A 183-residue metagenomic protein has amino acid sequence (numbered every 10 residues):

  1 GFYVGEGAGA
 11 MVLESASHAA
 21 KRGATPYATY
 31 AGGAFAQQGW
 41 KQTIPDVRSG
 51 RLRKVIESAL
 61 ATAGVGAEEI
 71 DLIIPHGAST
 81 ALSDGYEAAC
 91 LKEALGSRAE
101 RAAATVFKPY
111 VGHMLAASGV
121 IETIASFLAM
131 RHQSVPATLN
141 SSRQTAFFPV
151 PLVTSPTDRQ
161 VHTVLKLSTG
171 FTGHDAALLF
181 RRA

Functional and structural regions predicted by a protein language model:
G1-A63, D71-L72: Condensing-enzyme catalytic core mediating Claisen C-C bond formation in acyl metabolism
G9-V12, D175-L179: Short beta-strand scaffold segments in enzyme catalytic cores
A16-A28, R53-E69, A89-Y110, S118-F171 (+1 more regions): Structural signature of cysteine-dependent C-C bond-forming condensing enzymes
H18, K41, H76, H113 (+1 more regions): Histidine-centered active-site/metal-ligand motif
G33, D71-A81, F107-M114: A short beta-alpha structural unit
Q37, A78, F147-F148: Short secondary-structure boundary/hinge segments and terminal tails
W40-R48, A78-L95, M114-I121, S155: Short glycine/threonine-rich loop-to-helix capping motif typified by GTGT followed within a few residues by an Asp-Pro
